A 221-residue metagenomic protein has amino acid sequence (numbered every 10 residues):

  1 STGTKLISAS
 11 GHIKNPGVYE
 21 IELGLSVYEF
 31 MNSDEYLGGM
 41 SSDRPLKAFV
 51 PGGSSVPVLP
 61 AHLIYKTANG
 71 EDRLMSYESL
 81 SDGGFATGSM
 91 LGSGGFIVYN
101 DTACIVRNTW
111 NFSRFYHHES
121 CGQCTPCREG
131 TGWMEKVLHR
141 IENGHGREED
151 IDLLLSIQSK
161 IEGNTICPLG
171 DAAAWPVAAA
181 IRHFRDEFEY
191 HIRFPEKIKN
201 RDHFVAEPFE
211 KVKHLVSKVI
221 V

Functional and structural regions predicted by a protein language model:
S1-V221: Redox cofactor-anchoring modules in respiratory/redox and cofactor-processing assemblies
